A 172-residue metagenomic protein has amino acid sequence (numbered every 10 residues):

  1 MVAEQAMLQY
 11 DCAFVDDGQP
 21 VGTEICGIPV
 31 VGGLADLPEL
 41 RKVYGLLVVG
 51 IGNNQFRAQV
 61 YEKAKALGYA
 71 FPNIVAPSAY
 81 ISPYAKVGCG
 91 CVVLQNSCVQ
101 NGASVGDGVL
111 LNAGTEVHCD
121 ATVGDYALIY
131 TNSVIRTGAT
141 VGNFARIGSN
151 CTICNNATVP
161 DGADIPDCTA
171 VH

Functional and structural regions predicted by a protein language model:
M1-A3: Glycine-rich adenosine-cofactor-binding loop
Q5-E24: NAD(P)-binding Rossmann-fold cofactor-contacting core
M7-L8, G32-G33, E116, V134: Short hydrophobic/aromatic-rich motifs at helix boundaries and adjacent loops
Q9-D11, G27, Y44, G68 (+3 more regions): A generic structural signal for alpha->beta connector loops
C12-A13, P29, L46, G90 (+1 more regions): Structural motif
V21-Y80: Phosphate-bearing ligand-interacting subdomains that bind or position ATP/ADP/UDP/GDP/NAD(P) or nucleotide-linked
N73-H172: Structural signal for interior beta-strand "rungs" in well-ordered beta-sheet cores of soluble enzyme domains
